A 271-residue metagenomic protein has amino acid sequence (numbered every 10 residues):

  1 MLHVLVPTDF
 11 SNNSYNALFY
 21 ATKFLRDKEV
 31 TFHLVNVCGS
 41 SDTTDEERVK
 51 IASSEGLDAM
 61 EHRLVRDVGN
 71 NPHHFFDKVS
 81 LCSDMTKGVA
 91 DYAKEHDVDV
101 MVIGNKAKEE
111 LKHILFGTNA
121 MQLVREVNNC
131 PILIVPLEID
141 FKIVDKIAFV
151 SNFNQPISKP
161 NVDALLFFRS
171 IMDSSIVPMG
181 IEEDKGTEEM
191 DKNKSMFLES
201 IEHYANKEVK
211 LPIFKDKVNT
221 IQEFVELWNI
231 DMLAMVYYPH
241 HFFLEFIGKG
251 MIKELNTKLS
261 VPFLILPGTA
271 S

Functional and structural regions predicted by a protein language model:
M1-R48, K146-L211, L227-M232, K258 (+1 more regions): Small/aliphatic-rich secondary-structure junction motif
T8, N16, S53-S54, A90 (+2 more regions): Conserved N-terminal glycine/acidic-rich loop preference
D58-H62: N-terminal, Lys/Arg-enriched amphipathic/low-complexity engagement segments that precede the first folded domain
R66-D77, E202-V209: A short helix-to-beta-strand connector/capping loop
D77-G88, F214-V218: Charged docking surfaces used in two-component/phosphorelay signaling
G88, Y92, T220-F224: CheY-like receiver
Y92-D140, L227-W228, M232-S271: Gly/Ser-rich helix-loop-strand patches that form or flank binding pockets for ribonucleotide-derived cofactors
M121, L166, E199, Q222 (+1 more regions): Active-site phosphate/pyrophosphate- and oxyanion-stabilizing loops and adjacent acidic/basic residues in soluble
